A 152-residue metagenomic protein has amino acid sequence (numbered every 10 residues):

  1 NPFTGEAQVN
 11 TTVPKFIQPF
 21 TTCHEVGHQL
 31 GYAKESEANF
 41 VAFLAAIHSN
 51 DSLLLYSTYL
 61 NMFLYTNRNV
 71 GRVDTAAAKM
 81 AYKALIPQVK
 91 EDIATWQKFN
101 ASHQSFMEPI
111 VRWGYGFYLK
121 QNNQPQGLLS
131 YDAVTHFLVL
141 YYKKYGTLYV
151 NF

Functional and structural regions predicted by a protein language model:
N1-T22: Active-site scaffold of zinc-dependent metalloenzymes
P2, A7-V9, F63, G114 (+1 more regions): Generic structural hydrophobic/aromatic packing signal, biased to beta-strands
T11, L30, K34, A45-N50 (+3 more regions): Sec/Tat-exported extracytoplasmic proteins
T12-I17, Q29-S36, L53-S57, S105 (+1 more regions): Soluble non-cytosolic domains of exported or imported proteins
P14, A42, D51, Q126-V134: Secondary-structure junction/capping motif
F20-N39, F43-L44: Active-site recognition of the HExxH zinc-binding catalytic motif
F40-T95: Active-site/pore-lining binding-face segments in mid-to-C-terminal subdomains
L85-F152: Pan-zinc metallopeptidase signature
